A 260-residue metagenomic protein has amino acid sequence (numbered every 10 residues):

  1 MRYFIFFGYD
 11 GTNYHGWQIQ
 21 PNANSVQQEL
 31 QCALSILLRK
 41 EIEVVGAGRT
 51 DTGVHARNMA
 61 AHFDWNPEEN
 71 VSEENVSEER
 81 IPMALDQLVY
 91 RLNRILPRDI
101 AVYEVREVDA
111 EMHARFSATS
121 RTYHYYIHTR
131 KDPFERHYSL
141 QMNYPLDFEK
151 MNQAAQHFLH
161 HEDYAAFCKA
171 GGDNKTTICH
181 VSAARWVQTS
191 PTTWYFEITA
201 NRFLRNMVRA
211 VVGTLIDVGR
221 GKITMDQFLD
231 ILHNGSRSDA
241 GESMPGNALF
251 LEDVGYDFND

Functional and structural regions predicted by a protein language model:
M1-D260: Structured-RNA-binding interfaces characteristic of tRNA pseudouridine synthases
